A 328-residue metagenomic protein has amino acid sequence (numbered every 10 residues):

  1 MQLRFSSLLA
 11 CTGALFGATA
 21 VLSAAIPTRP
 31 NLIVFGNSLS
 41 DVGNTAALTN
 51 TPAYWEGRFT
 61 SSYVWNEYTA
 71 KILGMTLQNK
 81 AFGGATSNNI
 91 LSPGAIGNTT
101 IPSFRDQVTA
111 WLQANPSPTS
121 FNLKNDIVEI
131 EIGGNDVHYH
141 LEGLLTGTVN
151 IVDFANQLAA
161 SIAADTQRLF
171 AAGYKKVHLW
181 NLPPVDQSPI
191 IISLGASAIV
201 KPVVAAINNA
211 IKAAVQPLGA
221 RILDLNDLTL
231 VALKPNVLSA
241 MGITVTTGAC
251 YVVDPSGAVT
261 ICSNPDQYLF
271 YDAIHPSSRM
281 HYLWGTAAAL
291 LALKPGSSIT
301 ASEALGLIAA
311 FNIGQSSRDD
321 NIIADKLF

Functional and structural regions predicted by a protein language model:
M1-P27, F35, F328: Fungal secretory targeting signals
V21-P30, V252-V253, V259-I261, P265 (+3 more regions): Fungal extracellular Ser/Thr-rich, low-complexity intrinsically disordered regions
S23-I26, T109-K124, Q167-A171, K294-P295: Surface-exposed acidic, glycine-flexible loop patches that form ligand/cofactor-binding and adhesion interfaces
I26-T28, K71-G74, P118-K124, V128 (+4 more regions): Extracellular/periplasmic catalytic domains that process cell-envelope and extracellular macromolecules
L32-T45, A53: Catalytic nucleophile-elbow at a beta strand-turn-alpha helix junction centered on a G-D-S/GDSL motif, marking
L39, I127, E131-V237, A287-A289: Extracytoplasmic, non-cytosolic globular domains
A53-A160, N312: Conserved SGNH/GDSL esterase-like catalytic core that processes O-acyl groups on lipids and polysaccharides
P184-K201, A213, P217-S278, L283 (+2 more regions): Mobile gating loops/cap/lid regions near enzyme active sites that modulate substrate access
